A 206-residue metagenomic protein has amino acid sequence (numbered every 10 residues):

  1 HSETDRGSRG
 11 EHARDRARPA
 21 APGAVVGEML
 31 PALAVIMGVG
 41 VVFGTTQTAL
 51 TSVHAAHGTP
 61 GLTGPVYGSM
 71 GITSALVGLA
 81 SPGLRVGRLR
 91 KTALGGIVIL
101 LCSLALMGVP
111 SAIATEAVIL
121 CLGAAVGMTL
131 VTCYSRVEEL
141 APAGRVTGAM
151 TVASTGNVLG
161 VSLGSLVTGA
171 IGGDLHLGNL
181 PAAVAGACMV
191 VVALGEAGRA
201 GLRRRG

Functional and structural regions predicted by a protein language model:
H1, N179-E196: Symmetry-related core transmembrane helices of the 12-TM Major Facilitator Superfamily/SLC fold
H1-G38: Juxtamembrane intracellular "pre-TM" segments in multi-pass secondary transporters
G23-G68: Helix-loop boundary and gating motifs at the non-cytosolic
L50, M128-A141: Intracellular juxtamembrane helix-capping segments at the cytosolic ends of symmetry-related transmembrane helices
L76-R90, G172: Helix-to-loop junctions at the C-terminal end of transmembrane segments in multipass secondary transporters
R90-L104: Structural signature of the two symmetry-related core transmembrane helices
M107-V118: Helix-loop junctions at membrane interfaces in 12-TM secondary transporters
R145-L175: A late C-terminal transmembrane helix in Major Facilitator Superfamily
